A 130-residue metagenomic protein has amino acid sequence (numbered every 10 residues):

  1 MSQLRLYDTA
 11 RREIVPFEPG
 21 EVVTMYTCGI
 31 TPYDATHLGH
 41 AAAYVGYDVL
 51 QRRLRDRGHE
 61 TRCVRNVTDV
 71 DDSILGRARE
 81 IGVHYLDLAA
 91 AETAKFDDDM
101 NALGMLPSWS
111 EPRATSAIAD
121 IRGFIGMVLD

Functional and structural regions predicted by a protein language model:
M1-D130: N-terminal Rossmann-like or analogous alpha/beta NTP/dinucleotide-binding catalytic cores that position adenine
